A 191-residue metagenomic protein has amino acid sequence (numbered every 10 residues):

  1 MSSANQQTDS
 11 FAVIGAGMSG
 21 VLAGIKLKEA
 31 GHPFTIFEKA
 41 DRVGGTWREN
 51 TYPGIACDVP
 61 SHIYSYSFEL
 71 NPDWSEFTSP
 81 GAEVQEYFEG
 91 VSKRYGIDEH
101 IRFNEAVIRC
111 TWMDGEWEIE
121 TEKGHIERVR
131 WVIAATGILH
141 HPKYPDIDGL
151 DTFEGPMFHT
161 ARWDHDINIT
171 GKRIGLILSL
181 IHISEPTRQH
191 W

Functional and structural regions predicted by a protein language model:
M1-T8, F158-T170: A short, basic/flexible loop-to-alpha-helix module at the beginning of a structural domain
D9-I36, S184: N-terminal Rossmann-like FAD-binding beta1-loop-alpha1 element of flavoenzymes
G15-G20, G137, G171, L178-L180: Conserved phosphate-binding and hydrolysis motifs of nucleotide-dependent enzymes
K28-N50: Glycine-rich FAD pyrophosphate-binding loop
R48-Y87: Glycine-rich active-site loop/strand segments that organize a redox cofactor
F77-H140: Feature captures the FAD/FMN-dependent oxidoreductase FAD-binding
T136-A161: Glycine-rich beta-alpha-beta "Rossmann" dinucleotide-binding loop(s) and their flanking helix/strand
H182-W191: Single conserved hydrophobic/aromatic residue that forms the stacking wall/gate of nucleotide- or nucleobase-binding
